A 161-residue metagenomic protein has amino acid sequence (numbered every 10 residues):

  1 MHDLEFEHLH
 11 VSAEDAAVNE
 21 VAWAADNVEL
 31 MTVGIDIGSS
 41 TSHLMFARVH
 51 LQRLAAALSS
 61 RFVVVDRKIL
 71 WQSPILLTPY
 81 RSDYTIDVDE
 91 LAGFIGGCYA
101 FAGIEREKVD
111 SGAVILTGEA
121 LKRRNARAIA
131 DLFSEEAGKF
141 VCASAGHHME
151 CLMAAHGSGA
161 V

Functional and structural regions predicted by a protein language model:
M1-I37, M45-L54, R61-K68, P74-V161: Nucleotide/phosphate-binding catalytic cleft detector across ATP-hydrolyzing and phosphate-transferring enzymes
S40: Conserved Rossmann-like nucleotide-cofactor binding loop
